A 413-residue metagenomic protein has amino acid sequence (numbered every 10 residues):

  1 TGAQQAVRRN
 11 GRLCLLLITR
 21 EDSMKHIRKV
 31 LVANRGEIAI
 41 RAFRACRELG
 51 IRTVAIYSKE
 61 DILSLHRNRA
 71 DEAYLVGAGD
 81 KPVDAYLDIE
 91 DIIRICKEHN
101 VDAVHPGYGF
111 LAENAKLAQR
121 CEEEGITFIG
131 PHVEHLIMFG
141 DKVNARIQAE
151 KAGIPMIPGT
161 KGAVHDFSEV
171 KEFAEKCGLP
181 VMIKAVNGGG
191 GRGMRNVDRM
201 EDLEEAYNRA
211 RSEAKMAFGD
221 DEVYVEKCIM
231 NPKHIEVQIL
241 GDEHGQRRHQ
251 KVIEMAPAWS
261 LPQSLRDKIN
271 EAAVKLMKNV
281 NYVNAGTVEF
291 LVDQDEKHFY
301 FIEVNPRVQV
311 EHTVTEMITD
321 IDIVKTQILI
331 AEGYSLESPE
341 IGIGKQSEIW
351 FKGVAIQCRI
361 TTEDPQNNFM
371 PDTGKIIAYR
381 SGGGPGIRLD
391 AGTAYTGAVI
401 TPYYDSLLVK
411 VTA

Functional and structural regions predicted by a protein language model:
Q5: Cationic, low-complexity basic patches in intrinsically disordered or flexible, solvent-exposed regions
R8-S23: Short, Lys/Arg-enriched N-terminal segments with co-localized hydrophobic residues within the first ~10-30 amino acids
R20-V288, V292-H312, I318: N-terminal beta-alpha lobe that positions the nucleotide/phosphoryl donor in ATP/NTP-coupled carboxylate activation
M156-P158, N284-G286, Y334-G342, Q366-P371: Acidic/polar loop patches that form or flank catalytic/metal-binding clefts of enzymes that bind anionic ligands
M194, E254, Q357-R359, L407-A413: Short, hydrophobic beta-strand segments
D220, H234, A285, E296-F299 (+5 more regions): Active-site lining segments that contact anionic ligands and/or coordinate catalytic metals
I321-I328, V354: Polar, glycine-rich mid-to-C-terminal structural blocks that act as macromolecule-binding/assembly scaffolds
E340, G344-Y404: Glycine-rich active-site loop/lid that clamps phosphate-bearing ligands
